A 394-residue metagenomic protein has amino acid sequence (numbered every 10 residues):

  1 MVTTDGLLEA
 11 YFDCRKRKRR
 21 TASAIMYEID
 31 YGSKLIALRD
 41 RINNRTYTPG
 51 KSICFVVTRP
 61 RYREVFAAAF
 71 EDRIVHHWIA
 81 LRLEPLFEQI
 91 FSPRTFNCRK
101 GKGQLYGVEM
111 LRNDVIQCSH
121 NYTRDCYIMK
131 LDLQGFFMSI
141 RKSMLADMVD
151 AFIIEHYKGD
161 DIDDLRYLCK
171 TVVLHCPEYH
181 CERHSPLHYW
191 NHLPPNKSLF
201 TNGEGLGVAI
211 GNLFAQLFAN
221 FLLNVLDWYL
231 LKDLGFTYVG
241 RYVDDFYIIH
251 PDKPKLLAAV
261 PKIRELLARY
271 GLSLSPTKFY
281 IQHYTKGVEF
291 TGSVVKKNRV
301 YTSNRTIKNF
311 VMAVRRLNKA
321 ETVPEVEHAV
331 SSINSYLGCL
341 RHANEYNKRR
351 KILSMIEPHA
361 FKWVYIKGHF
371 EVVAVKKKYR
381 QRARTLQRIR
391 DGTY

Functional and structural regions predicted by a protein language model:
M1-I36, A383-Y394: Non-catalytic, polymerase-adjacent accessory regions of viral genome-replication enzymes
R17-I25, G50-I74, I90-K102, C176 (+1 more regions): Short, conserved non-catalytic motifs in the polymerase core
E28-K51: Amphipathic alpha-helical blocks
L38, I42, A259-Y270: Inter-domain linker/hinge segments that demarcate the starts of reverse transcriptase and RNase H-type modules
G50-S52, G240-D244, P276-T277: Short Gly/Ser/Thr- and Asp/Glu-enriched loop/turn motifs at secondary-structure junctions
A68, H77, Y189-G205, W228 (+2 more regions): Right-hand nucleic-acid polymerase module
A80-R141: Active-site-proximal segment of RNA-dependent polymerases
S119-V243, I248-K262, Q282, V330-I333 (+1 more regions): Conserved polymerase palm-domain catalytic core
